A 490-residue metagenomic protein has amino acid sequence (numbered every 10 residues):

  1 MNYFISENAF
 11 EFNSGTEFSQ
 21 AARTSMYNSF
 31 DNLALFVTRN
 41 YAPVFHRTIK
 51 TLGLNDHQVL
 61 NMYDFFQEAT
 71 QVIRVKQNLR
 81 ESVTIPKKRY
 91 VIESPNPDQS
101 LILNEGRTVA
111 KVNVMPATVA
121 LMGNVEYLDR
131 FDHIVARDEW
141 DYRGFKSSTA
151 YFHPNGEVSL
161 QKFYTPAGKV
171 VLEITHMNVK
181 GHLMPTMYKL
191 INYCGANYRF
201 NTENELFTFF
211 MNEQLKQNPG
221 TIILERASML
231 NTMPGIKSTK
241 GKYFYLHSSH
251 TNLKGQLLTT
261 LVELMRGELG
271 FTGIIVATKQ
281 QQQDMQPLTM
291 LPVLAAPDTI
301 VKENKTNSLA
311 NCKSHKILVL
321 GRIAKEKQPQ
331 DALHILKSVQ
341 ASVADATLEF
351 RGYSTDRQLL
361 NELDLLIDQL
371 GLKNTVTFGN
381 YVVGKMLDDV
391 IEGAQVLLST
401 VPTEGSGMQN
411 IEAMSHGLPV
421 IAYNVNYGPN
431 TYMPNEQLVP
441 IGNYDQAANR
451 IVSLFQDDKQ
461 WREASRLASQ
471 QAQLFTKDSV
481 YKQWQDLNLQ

Functional and structural regions predicted by a protein language model:
S308-K327, L336: Conserved donor-binding/catalytic core segment of Leloir-type glycosyltransferases
T347-N361: Glycosyltransferase donor-sugar binding loop
L360-Y381: Nucleotide-activated donor-binding/catalytic signature segment of Leloir-type glycosyltransferases, i.e., the conserved
P402: Aromatic "clamp/platform" in nucleotide-sugar-dependent glycosyltransferases that forms part of the donor/acceptor
P419-A422: Short hydrophobic beta-strand element within catalytic cores of glycosyltransferases and related nucleotide-activated
P434-D445, V452-K459: Conserved acidic donor-binding segment of nucleotide-sugar-dependent glycosyltransferases
Q460-L474: A short, well-ordered alpha-helix in the C-terminal region of glycosyltransferases
L474-Q490: C-terminal alpha-helical cap of glycosyltransferases
